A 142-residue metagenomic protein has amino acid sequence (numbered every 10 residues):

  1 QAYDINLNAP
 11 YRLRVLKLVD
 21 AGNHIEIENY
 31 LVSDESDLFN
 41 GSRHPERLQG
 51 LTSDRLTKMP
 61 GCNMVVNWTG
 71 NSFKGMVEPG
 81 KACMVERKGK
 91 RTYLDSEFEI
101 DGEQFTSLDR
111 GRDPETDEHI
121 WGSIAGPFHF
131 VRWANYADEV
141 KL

Functional and structural regions predicted by a protein language model:
Q1-Y11: Short N-terminal edge-element motif at the start of the domain
V15, V19-L142: Calycin-type beta-barrel ligand-binding domains and close structural analogs
